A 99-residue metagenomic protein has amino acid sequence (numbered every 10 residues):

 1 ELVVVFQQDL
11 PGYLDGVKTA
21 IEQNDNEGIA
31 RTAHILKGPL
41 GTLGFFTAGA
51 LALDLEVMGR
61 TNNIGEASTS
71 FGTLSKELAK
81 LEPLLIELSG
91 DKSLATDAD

Functional and structural regions predicted by a protein language model:
E1-I35, P39-T42, F46, T61 (+1 more regions): Long, amphipathic alpha-helical coiled-coil segments characteristic of histidine-phosphotransfer scaffolds
L51-R60: Hydrophobic, amphipathic alpha-helical faces that serve as interaction scaffolds
